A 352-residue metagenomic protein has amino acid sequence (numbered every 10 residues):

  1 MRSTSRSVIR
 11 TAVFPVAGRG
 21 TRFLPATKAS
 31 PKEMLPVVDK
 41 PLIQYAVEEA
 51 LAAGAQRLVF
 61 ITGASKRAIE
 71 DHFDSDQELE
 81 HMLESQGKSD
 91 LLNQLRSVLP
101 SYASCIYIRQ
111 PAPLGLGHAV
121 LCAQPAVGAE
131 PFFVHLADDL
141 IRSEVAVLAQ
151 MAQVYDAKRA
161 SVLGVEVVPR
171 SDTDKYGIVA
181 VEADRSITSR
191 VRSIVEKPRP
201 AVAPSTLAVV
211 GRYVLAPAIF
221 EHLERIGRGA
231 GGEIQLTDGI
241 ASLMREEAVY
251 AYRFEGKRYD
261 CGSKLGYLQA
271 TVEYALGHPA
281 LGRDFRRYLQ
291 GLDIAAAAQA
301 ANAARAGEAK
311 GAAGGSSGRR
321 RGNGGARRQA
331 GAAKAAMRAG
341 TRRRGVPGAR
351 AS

Functional and structural regions predicted by a protein language model:
R2-S85, A146-V147, R350-S352: N-terminal glycine-rich phosphate-binding loop and ensuing alpha1 helix
T11, Q56-L58, P131, A160-S161 (+2 more regions): Residues at the starts of beta-strands that form the adenosine-phosphate
M34, C105-Y107, S161, V249-A251 (+1 more regions): Conserved beta-strand scaffold positions in the cores of enzyme catalytic domains, especially in NTP/NDP-utilizing
E78-M82, S89-V181, L215-P217, E224-I226: Conserved beta-loop-beta/alpha segment of the NTase-like Rossmann-fold superfamily that binds/positions NTPs
F133, A152-D156, R185-R287: Catalytic-core segments of class I nucleotidyltransferases/pyrophosphorylases that form NMP-activated intermediates
F285-A296: Intrinsic disorder at enzyme termini
S316-Q329, G340-V346: Arginine-glycine-rich low-complexity intrinsically disordered regions
